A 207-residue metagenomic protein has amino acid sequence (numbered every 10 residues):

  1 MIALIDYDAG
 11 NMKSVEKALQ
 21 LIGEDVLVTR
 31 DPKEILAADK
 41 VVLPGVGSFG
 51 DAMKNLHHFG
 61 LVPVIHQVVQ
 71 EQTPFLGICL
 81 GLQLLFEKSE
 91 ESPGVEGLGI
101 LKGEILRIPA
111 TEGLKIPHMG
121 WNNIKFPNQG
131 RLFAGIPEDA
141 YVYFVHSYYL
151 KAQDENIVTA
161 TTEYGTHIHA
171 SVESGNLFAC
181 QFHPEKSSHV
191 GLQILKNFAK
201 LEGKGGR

Functional and structural regions predicted by a protein language model:
I2-E24, E185-K186: N-terminal beta1-alpha1 ligand-phosphate binding loop
V26-A37: Short acidic low-complexity segments
F49-H118: Cysteine-nucleophile active-site neighborhood
K88-Y164: Pocket-forming structural segment of enzyme catalytic cores
D139, E173-L177: Beta-strand-turn-beta hairpins that frame and shape the catalytic cleft of phosphate-ester-processing enzymes
T166-E173: Short, surface-exposed beta-strand/loop micro-motifs that present aromatic residues
C180-R207: Acyltransferase
